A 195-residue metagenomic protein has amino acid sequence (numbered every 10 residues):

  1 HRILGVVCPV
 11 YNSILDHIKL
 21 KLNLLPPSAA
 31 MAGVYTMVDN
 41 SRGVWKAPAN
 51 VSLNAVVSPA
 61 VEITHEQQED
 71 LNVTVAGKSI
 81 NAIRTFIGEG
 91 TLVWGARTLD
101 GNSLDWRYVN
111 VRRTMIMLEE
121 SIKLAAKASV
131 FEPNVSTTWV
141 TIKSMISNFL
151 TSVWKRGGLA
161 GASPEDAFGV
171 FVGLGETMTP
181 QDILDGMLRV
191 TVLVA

Functional and structural regions predicted by a protein language model:
H1-A195: Structured, hydrophobic secondary-structure cores that serve as assembly/anchoring elements
